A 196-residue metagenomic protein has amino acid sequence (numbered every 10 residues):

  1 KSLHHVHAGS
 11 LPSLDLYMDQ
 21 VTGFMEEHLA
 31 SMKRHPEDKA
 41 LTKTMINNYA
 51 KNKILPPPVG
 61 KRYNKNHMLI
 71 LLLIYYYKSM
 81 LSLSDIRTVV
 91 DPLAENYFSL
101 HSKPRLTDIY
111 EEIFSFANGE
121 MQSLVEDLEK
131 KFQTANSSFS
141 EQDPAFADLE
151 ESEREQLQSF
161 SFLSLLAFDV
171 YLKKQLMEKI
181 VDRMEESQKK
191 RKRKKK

Functional and structural regions predicted by a protein language model:
K1-Y97: Basic helix-turn-helix/winged-helix DNA-binding cores and closely related short helical interaction motifs
N96-K196: Intrinsically disordered, low-complexity, charge-dense segments enriched in Lys/Arg and Glu/Asp interspersed
